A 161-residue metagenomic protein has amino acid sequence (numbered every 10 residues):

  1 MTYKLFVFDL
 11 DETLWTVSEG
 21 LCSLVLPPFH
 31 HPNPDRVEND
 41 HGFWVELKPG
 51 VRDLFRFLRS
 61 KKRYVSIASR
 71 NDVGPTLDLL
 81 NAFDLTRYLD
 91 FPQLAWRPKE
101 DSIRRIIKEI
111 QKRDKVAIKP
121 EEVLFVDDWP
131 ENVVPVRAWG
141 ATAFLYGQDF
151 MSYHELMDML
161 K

Functional and structural regions predicted by a protein language model:
M1-R56, S60: Active-site neighborhood of HAD-like aspartate-dependent phosphohydrolases
M1-T2, F6, R87, E100-L124 (+1 more regions): Asp-based, Mg2+/Mn2+-dependent phosphohydrolase catalytic module
T13, G20, V73, E131 (+1 more regions): Conserved Rossmann-like nucleotide-cofactor binding loop
S18, Q93-W96, G147: Residues at the C-termini of beta-strands that transition into short coil/loop
E19, T76-L79, V133-R137: A short acidic (Asp/Glu
C22-L26, F83-L85, G140-A143: Glycine-rich, phosphate-binding/catalytic loops in enzymes
V25-L26, A82-F83, F91-Q93, R104 (+1 more regions): Catalytic phosphate/metal-binding cores of nucleic-acid and nucleotide-processing enzymes, i.e., regions that mediate
G42, E46, V51-L80, F91-W96: Substrate-recognition element of Asp-dependent hydrolases with the DxDx(T/V) motif
